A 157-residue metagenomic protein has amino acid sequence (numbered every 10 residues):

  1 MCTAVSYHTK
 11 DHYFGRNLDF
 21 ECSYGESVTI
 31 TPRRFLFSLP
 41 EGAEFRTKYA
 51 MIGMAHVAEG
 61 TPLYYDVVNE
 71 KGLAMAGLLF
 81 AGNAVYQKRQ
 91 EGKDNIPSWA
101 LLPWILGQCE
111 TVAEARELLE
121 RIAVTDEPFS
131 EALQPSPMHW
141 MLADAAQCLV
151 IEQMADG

Functional and structural regions predicted by a protein language model:
M1-K93, D126: A contiguous strand-loop segment
P32, L133-Q134: Residue-level signal for alpha-helical context at structural boundaries
E59-G60, P97-S98, Q134: Short, glycine/acidic-rich beta->alpha junctions
F80-G82, I122-V124, A145-C148, D156: Short acidic/polar capping segments at secondary-structure boundaries
E91-T125: Alpha/propeptide regions of enzymes that mature by internal proteolysis
P128-A132: Surface-exposed patches in mature extracellular/periplasmic domains of secreted proteins
Q134-G157: Extended amphipathic alpha-helical segments with heptad-repeat/coiled-coil character used for oligomerization, fusion
